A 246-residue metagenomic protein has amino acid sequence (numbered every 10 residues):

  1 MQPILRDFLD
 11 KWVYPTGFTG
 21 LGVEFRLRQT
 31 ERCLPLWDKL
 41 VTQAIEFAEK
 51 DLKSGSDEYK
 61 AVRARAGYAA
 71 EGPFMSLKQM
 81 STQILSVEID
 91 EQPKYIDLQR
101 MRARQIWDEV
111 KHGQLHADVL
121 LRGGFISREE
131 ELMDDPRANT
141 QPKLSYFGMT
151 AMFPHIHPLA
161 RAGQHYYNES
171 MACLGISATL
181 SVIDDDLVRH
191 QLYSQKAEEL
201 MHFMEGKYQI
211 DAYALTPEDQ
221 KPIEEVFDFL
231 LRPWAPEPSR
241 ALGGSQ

Functional and structural regions predicted by a protein language model:
M1-Q246: Non-heme di-metal
